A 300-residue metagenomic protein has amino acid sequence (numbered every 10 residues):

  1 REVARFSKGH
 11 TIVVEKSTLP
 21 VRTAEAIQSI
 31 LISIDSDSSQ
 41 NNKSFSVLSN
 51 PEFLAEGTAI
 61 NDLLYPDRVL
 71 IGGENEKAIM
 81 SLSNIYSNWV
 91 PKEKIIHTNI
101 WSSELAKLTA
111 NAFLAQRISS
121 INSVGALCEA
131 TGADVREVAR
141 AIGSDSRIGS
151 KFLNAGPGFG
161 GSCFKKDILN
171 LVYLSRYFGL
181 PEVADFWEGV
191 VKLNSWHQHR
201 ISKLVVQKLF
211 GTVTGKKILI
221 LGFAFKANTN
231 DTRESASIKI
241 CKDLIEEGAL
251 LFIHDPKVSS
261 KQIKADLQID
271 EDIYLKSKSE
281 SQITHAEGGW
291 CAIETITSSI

Functional and structural regions predicted by a protein language model:
R1-I300: Structural/interface elements that position substrates and couple domains in central-metabolism enzymes
